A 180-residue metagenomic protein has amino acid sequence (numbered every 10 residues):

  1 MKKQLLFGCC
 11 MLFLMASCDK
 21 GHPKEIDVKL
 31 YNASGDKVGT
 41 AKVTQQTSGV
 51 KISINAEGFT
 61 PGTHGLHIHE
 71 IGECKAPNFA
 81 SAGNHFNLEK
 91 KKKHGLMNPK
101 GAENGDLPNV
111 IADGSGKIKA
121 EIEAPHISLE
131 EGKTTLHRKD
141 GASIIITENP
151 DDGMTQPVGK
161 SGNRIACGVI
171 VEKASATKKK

Functional and structural regions predicted by a protein language model:
M1-Q4: Positively charged n-region of N-terminal signal peptides that target proteins for export
L6-C10: Sec-dependent N-terminal signal peptides
L14-S17: C-terminal motif of bacterial Sec signal peptides marking the signal peptidase cleavage site
D19-T63, I68-K180: N-terminal leader/targeting pre-sequences
